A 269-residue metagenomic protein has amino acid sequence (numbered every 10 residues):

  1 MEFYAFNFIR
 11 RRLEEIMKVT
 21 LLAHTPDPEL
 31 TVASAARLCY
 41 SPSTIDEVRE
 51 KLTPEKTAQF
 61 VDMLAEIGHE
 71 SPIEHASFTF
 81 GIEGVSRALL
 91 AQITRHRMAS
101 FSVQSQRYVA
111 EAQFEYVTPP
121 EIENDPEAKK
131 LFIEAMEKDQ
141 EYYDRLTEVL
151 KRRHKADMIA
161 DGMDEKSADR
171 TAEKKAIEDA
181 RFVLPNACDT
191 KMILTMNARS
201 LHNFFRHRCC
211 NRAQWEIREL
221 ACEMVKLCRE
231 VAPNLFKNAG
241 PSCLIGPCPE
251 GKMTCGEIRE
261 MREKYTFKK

Functional and structural regions predicted by a protein language model:
F3-K269: Family-specific signature for flavin-dependent thymidylate synthase
